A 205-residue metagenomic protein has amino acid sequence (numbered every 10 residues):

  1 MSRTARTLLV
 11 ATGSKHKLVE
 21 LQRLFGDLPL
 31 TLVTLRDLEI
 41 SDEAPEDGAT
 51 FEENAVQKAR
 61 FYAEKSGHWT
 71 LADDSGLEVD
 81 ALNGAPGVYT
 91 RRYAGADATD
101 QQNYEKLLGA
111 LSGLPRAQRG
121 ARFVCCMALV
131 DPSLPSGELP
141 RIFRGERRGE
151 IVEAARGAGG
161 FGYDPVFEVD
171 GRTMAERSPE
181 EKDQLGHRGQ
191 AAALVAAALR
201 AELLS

Functional and structural regions predicted by a protein language model:
S2-L9, K15-S205: Anionic-ligand binding patches
